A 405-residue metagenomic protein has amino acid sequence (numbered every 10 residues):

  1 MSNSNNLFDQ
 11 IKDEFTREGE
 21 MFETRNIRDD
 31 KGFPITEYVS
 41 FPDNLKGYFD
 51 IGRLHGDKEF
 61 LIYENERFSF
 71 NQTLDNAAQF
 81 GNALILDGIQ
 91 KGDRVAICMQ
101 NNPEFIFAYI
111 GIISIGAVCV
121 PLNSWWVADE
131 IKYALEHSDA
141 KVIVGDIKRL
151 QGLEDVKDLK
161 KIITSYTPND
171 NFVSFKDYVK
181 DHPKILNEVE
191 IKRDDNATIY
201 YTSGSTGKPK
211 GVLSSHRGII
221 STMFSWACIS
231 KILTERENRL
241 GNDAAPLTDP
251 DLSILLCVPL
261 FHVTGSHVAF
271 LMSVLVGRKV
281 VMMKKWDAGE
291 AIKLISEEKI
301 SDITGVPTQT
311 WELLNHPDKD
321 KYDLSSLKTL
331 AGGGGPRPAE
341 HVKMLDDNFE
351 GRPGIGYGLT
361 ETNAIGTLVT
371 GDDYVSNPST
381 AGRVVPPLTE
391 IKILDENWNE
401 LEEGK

Functional and structural regions predicted by a protein language model:
F22-D30, K46-S69: AMP-dependent adenylate-forming
E37-S40, D57-N102, I106-I110, V127-K132: Conserved AMP-binding/adenylate-forming core of the ANL superfamily
N65, K148-R193, K208, I220: ANL superfamily adenylate-forming
S69-N71, A197-S225, K231-E235: Conserved AMP-binding A3 loop
G81, R94, Q100-V120, S124-A128 (+4 more regions): A short helix-loop-beta submotif of the ANL/AMP-binding
P183-Y201, K208, A244-S253: Conserved pre-ATP/AMP-binding loop-to-beta segment of ANL
G204, L275, E297-G305, L314-S376 (+2 more regions): Gly/Ser/Thr-rich phosphate-binding loop
I220-L256, F261-S301, H316: Conserved AMP-binding/adenylation subdomain of ANL enzymes
